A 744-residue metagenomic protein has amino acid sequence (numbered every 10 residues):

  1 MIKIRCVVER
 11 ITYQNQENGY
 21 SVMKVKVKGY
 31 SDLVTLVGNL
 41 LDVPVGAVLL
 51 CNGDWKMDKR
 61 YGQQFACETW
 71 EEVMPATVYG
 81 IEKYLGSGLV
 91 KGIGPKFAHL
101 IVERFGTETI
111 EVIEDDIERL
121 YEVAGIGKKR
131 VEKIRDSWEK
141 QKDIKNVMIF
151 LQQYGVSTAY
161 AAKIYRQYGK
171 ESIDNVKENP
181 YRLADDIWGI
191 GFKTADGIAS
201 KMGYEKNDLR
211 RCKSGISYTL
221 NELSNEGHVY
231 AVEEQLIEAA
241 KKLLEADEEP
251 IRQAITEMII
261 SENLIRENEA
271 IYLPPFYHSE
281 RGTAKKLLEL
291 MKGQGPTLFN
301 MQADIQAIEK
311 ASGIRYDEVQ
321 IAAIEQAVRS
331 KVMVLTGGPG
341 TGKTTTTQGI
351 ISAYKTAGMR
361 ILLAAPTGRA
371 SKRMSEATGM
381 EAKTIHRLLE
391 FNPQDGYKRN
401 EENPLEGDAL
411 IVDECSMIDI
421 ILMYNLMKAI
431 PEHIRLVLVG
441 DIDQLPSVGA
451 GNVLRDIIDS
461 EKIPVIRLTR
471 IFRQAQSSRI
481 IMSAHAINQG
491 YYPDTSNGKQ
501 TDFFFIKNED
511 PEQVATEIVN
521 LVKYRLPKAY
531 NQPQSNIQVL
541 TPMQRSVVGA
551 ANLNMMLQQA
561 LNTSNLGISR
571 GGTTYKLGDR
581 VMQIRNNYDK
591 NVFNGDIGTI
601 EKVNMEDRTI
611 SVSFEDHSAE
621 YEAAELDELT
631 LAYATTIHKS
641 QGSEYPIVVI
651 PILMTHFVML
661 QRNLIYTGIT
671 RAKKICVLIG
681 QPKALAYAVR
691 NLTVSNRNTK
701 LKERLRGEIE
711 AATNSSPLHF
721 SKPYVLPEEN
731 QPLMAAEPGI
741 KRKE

Functional and structural regions predicted by a protein language model:
M1-A303, K741-E744: Accessory, non-ATPase domains that flank or precede helicase/AAA+ motor cores in DNA-metabolism machines
G313-R329: N-terminal pre-P-loop "Q-motif" helix
L335, L363: Hydrophobic anchor at the beta1->P-loop junction of P-loop NTPases
G340: Walker A (P-loop) phosphate-binding loop of P-loop NTPases
K343: Conserved lysine of the Walker
G349, A353, A357-M359, P366-A377 (+5 more regions): Conserved helicase motor core of SF1/SF2 NTP-dependent helicases
I442-K590, E601: Conserved helicase motor core of P-loop NTPases
D596-E744: C-terminal accessory regions
